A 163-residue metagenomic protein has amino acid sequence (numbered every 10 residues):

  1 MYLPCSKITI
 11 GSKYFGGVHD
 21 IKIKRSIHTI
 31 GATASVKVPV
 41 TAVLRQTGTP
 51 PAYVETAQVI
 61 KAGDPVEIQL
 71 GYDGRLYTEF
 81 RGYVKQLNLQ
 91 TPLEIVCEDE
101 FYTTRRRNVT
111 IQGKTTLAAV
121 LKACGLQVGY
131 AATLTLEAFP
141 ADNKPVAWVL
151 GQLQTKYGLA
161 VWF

Functional and structural regions predicted by a protein language model:
M1-Y102, G158: Assembly/oligomerization scaffold segments
N88-F163: Charged- and aromatic-enriched interaction segments used to assemble and dock large macromolecular complexes
